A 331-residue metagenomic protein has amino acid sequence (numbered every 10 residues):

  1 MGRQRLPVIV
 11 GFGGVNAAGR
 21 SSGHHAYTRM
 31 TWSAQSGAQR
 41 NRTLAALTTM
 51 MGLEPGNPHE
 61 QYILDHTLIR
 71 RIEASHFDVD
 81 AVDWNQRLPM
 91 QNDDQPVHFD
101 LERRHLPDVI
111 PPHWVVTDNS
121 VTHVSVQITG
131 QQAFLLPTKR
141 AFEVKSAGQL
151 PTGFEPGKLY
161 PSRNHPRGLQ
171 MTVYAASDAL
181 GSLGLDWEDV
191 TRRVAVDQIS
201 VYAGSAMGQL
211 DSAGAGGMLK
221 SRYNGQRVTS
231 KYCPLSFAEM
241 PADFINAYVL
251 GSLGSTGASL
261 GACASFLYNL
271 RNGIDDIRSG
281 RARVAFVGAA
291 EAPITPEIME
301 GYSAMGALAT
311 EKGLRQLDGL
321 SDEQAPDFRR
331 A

Functional and structural regions predicted by a protein language model:
M1-G254, D275, A290, I294 (+1 more regions): Conserved "HGTGT" condensation-loop signature of ketosynthase/thiolase-family condensing enzymes that catalyze
S200, A262, A285: Short glycine- and Lys/Arg-enriched binding-loop motifs that mark or flank ligand-binding interfaces
G254-G261: Short pre-catalytic strand/loop immediately N-terminal to key active-site residues, enriched for Gly-Thr
F266: Short conserved active-site loop signatures built around small residues
N269: Active-site histidine-anchored catalytic micro-motif
S279-A285: Short, high-confidence coil segments that cap the C-terminus of an alpha-helix and link into the following beta-strand
E297-E300: A short secondary-structure junction signal
